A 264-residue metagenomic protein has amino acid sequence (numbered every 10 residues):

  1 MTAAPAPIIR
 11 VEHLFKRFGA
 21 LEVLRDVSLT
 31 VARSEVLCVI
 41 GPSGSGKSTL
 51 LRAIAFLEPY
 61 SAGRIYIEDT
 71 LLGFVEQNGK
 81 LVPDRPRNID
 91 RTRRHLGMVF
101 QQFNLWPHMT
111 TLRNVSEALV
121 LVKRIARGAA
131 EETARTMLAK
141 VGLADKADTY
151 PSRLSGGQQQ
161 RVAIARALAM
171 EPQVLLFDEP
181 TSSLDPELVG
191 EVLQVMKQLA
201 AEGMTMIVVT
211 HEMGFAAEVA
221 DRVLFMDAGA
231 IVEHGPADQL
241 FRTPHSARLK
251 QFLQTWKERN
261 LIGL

Functional and structural regions predicted by a protein language model:
G63-Q77: Conserved ABC transporter NBD signature motif
T149-S152, M170, E202: Conserved signature/switch motifs of ABC ATPase nucleotide-binding domains
L175-D178: Catalytic Walker B motif of ABC-type/P-loop ATPase nucleotide-binding domains
A216-E218: A short, surface-exposed alpha-helical micro-motif characterized by mixed small hydrophobic and charged/polar residues
H234-G235: ABC ATPase "signature
